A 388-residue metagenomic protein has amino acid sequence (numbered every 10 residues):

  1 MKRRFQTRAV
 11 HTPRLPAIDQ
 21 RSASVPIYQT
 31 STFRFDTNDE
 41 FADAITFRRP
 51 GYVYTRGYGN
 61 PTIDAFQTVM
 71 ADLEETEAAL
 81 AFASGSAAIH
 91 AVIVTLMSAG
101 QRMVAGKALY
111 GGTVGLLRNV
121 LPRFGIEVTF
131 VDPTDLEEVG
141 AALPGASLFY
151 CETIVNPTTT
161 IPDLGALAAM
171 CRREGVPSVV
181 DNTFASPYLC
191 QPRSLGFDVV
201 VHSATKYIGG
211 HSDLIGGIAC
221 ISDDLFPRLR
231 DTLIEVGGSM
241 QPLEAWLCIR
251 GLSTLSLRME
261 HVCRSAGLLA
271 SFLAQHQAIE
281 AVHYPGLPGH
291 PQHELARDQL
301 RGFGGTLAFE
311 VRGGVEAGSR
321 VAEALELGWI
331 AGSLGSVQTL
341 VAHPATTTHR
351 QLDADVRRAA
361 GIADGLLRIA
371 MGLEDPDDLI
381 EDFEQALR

Functional and structural regions predicted by a protein language model:
M1-N60, V69: N-terminal "arm"/small-domain region of PLP-dependent enzymes with the aminotransferase-like
A9-H11, L15-I18, A78-A278, H283: Conserved PLP-enzyme active-site core in the AAT-like
A9-Y28, E316-V356: C-terminal core of ALDH-fold dehydrogenases
T37-A87, G112-N119: Conserved N-terminal alpha-helix of the aminotransferase class I/II PLP-enzyme fold
R118-N119, E127-T129, E323, T339-R388: PLP-dependent enzyme catalytic core of the Aspartate aminotransferase-like
C248-L257, G305-R312, R368-G372: Short, well-ordered beta-strand elements within core beta-sheets of diverse protein domains
G267-G335, L352-R358: Conserved small-domain helix->loop->beta segment predominantly found in fold-type I
